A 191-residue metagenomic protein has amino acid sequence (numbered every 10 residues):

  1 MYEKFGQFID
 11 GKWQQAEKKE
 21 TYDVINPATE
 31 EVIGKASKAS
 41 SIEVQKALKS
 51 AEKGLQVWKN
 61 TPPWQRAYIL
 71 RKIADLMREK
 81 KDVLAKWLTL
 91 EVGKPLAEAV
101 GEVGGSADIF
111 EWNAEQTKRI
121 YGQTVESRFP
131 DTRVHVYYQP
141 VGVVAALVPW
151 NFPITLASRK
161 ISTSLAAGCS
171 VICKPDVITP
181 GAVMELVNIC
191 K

Functional and structural regions predicted by a protein language model:
M1-K35, Y68, K72, G122-L147: Terminal low-complexity tails and localization/encapsulation signals of metabolic enzymes
Q7, T89, K118, Y138 (+1 more regions): Short glycine- and Lys/Arg-enriched binding-loop motifs that mark or flank ligand-binding interfaces
I25, I42, K46, T61 (+6 more regions): An amphipathic alpha-helix/helix-turn recognition signal
E31-I120, D131: Glycine-rich loop-to-alpha-helix module at the N-terminal edge of alpha/beta enzyme cores
G122-K191: Rossmann-like NAD(P) dinucleotide-binding subdomain of oxidoreductase/dehydrogenase enzymes
